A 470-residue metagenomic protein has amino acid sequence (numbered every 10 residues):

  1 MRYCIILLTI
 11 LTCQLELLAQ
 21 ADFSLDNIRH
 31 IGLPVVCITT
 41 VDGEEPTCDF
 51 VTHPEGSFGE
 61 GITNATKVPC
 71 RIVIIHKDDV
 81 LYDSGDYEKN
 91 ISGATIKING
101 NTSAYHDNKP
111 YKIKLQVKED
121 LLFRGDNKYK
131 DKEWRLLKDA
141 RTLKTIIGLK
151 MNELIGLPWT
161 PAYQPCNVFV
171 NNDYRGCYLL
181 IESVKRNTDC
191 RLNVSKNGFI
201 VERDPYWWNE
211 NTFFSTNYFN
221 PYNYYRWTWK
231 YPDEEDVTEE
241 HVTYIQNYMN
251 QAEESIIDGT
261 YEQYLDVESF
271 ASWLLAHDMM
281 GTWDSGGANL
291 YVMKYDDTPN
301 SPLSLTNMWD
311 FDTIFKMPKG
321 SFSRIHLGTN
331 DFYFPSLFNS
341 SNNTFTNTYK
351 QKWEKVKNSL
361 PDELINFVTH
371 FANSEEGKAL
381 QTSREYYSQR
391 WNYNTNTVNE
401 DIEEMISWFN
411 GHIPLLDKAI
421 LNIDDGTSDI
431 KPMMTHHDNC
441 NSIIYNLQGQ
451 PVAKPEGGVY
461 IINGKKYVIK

Functional and structural regions predicted by a protein language model:
M1-C4, K470: Positively charged n-region of N-terminal signal peptides that target proteins for export
Y3-Q14: Sec-dependent N-terminal signal peptides
A19, Y349, T427-M433, G449 (+1 more regions): Terminal processing/anchoring signals of secreted or surface-associated proteins and related intramolecular
Q20-L143, I147: Conserved NTP-binding catalytic cores of kinases and kinase-like/nucleotidyltransferase enzymes across multiple kinase
L33, E44-P46, V68, H106 (+3 more regions): Middle-to-C-terminal accessory/interaction subdomains
V117-D120, K128-L143, G156-P161, D173-L275 (+3 more regions): Internal "kinase-insert"/substrate-recognition segments embedded within catalytic cores of ATP-dependent enzymes
L421-Q448: Residue-level detector of functionally pivotal "anchor" positions at catalytic/ligand-binding pockets or at interdomain
V459-K470: C-terminal tail/sorting-segment detector
